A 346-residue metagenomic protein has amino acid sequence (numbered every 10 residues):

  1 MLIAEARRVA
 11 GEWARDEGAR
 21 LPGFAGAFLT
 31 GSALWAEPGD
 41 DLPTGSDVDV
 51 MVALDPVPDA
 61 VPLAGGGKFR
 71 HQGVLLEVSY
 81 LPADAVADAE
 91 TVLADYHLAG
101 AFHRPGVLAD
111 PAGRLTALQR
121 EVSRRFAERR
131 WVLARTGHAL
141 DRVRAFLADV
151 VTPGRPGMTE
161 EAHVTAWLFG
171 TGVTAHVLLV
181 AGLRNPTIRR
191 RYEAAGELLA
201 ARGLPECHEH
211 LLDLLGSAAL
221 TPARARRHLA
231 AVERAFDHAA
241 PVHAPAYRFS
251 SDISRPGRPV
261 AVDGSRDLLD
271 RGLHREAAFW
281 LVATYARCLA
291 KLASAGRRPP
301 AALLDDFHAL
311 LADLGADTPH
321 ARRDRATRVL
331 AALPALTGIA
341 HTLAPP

Functional and structural regions predicted by a protein language model:
M1-E5, W131-A134, H138: Short, surface-exposed alpha-helical recognition segments that flank or form part of ligand/macromolecule-binding
M1-F28, G338-P346: Helical scaffold of the NTase/Pol beta-like nucleotidyltransferase catalytic core
E5-A10, F102, P111-F126, S265 (+1 more regions): Generic hydrophobic, helix-prone segments enriched in Leu/Val/Ile
G11-V48, D55-D59: Active-site nucleotide-donor binding segment shared across nucleotidyl transfer reactions
A14-R15, G65, V177: Generic structural marker for isolated residues within well-ordered, non-membrane alpha-helices of soluble domains
A19, L54-E121, R135-A148: Conserved catalytic core of two-metal-ion nucleotidyltransferases
T116-L133, R155-E160: Short, charged, low-complexity loops and linkers
L133-P346: Conserved nucleotidyltransferase catalytic core and NTase-mimicking acidic/glycine-rich helix/loop elements in nucleic
